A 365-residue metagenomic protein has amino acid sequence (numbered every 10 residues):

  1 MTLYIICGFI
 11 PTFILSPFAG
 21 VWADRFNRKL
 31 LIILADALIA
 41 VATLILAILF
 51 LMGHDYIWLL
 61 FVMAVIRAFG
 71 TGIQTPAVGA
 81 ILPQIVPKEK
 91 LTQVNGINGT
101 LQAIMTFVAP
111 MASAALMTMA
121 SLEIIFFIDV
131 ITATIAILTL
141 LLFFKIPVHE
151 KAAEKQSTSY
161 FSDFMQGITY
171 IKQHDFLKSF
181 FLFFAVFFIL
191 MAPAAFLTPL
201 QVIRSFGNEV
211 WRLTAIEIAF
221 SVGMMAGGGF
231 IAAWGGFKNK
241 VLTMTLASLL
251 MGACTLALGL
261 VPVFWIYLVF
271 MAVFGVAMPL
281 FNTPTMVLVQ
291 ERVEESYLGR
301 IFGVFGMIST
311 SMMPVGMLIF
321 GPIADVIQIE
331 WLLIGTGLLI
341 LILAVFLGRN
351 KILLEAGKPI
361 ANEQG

Functional and structural regions predicted by a protein language model:
T2-C7, I14, R25, L31 (+7 more regions): C-terminal transmembrane bundle of multi-pass solute transporters/carriers
T12-L51: Conserved MFS/SLC helix-loop-helix module at the cytosolic interface between two early adjacent transmembrane helices
F18, P76-A77, I81, F180 (+2 more regions): Transmembrane alpha-helix boundary/hinge residues in polytopic small-molecule transporters
D55-M63, S179-F180, W265-M271: Short hydrophobic/alpha-helical segments at membrane-entry points of transmembrane helices in Major Facilitator
M63-F107: Cytoplasmic helix-loop-helix junction between adjacent transmembrane helices in 12-TM secondary transporters
A80, Q84, F126-S157, G348-A361: Helix-loop junctions on the cytosolic side of multi-pass membrane transporters, especially the intracellular loop
A103-L140: Helix-loop-helix hairpin linking two adjacent transmembrane segments in secondary transporters
I146-L182: Juxtamembrane intracellular "pre-TM" segments in multi-pass secondary transporters
